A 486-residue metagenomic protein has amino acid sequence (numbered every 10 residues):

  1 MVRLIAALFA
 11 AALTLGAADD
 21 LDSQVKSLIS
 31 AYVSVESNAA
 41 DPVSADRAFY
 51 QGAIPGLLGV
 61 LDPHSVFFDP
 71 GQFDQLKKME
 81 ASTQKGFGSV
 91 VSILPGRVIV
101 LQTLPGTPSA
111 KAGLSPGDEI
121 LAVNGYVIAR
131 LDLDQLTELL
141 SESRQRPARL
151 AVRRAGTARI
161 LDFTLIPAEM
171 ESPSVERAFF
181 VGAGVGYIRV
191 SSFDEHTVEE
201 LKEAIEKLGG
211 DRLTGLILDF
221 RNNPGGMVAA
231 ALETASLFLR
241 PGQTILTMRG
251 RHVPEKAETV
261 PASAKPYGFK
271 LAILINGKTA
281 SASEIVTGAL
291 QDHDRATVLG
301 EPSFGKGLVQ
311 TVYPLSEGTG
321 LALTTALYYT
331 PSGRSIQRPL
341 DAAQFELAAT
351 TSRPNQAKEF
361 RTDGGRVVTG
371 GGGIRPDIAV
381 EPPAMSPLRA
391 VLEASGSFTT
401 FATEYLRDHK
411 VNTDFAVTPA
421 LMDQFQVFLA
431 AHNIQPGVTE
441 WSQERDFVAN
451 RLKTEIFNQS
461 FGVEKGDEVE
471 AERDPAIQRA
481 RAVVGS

Functional and structural regions predicted by a protein language model:
R3-T14: Bacterial N-terminal signal peptides
G16-Q24, L28, Y32-D46, K78 (+4 more regions): Cleft-lining beta-strand/loop regions that shape enzyme active-site pockets
S37-L76: N-terminal, post-signal-peptide region of Sec/Tat-exported proteins
H64-Q102: PDZ/PDZ-like peptide-tail recognition elements
T83, S174, S332, D363-G364: Scaffold/interface architecture of coatomer-like assemblies
L121-A122, T297, A322, Q337 (+1 more regions): Hydrophobic beta-strand signal
I275, S283-T287, L315-G318, L323 (+2 more regions): Functional cores that coordinate and move charged inorganic groups
S335-I336, L340-S486: Conserved functional hotspot residues or short segments at active or partner-binding sites across diverse domains
